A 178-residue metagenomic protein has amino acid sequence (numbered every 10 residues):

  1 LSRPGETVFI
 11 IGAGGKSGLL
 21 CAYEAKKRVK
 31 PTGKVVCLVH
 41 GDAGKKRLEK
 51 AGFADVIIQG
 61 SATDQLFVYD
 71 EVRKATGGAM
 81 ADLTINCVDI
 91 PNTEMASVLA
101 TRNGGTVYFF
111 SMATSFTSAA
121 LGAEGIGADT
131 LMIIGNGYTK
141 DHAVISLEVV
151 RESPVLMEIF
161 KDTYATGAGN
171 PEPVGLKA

Functional and structural regions predicted by a protein language model:
L1-I10, G14-R28: Short internal alpha-helix immediately C-terminal to a glycine-rich phosphate-binding loop in Rossmann-like
L1-R3, A75-G78, L99-A100: Glycine-rich helix-loop-beta junction characteristic of Rossmann-like nucleotide cofactor-binding loops
E6, G33, G105-T106: Glycine-centered, small-residue-biased loops immediately flanking beta-strands in adenine/cofactor-binding cores
G14, H40-A43, A113, Y138: Residues in the short beta-alpha loop(s) of Rossmann-like NAD(P)-binding domains
K26-P91: Adenosine-nucleotide cofactor-binding segment
V88-E152: Glycine-rich phosphate-binding loop and adjacent beta-alpha segment of Rossmann(oid) nucleotide-cofactor-binding
T139-A178: C-terminal hydrophobic helical "lid"/dimerization subdomain of Rossmann-like NAD(P)H-dependent oxidoreductases
